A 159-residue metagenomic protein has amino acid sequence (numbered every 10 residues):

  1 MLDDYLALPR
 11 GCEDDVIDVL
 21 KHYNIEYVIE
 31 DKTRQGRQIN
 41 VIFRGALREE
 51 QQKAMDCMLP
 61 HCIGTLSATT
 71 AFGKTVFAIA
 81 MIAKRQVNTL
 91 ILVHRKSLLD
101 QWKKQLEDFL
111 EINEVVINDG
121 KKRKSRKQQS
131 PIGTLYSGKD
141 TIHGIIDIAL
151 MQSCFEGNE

Functional and structural regions predicted by a protein language model:
M1-S67: Conserved pre-motif I regulatory segment
D14-D15, G73, S97-L98: Short alpha-helical
D18, V76, D100, E156: Alpha-helical elements of the RecA-like P-loop NTPase motor core of helicases
P60-R85, T89-L90: Walker A/P-loop
R85-I91, L110-V115: Post-Walker A helix-loop "phosphate-sensing" segment adjacent to the P-loop in P-loop NTPases
S97-K139: Conserved helix-turn-beta segment of the N-terminal RecA-like "Helicase ATP-binding" lobe in SF1/SF2 helicases
Y136-E159: Conserved helix/coil segment N-terminal to the catalytic DExD/H
